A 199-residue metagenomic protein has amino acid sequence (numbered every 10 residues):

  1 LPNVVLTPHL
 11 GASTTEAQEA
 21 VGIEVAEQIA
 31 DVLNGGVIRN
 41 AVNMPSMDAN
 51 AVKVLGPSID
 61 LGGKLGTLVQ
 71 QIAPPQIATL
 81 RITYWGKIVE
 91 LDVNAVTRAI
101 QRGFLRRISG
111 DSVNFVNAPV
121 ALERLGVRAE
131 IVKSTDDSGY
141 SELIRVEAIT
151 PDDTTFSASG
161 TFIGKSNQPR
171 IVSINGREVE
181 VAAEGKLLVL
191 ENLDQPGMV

Functional and structural regions predicted by a protein language model:
L1-P2, L10-V199: NAD(P)-dependent dehydrogenase/reductase Rossmann-like domain
